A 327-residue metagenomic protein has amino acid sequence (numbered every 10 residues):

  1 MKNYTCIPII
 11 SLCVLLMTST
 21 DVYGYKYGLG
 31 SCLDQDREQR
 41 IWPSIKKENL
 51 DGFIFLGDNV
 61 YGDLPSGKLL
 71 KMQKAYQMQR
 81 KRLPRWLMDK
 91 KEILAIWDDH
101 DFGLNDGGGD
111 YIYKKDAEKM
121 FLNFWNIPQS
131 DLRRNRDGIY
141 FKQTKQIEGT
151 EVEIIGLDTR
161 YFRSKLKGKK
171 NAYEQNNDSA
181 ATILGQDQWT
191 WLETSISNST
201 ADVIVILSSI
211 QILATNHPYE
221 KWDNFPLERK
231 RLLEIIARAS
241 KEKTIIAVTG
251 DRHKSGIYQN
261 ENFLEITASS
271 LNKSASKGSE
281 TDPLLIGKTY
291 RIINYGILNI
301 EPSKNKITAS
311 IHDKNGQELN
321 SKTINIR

Functional and structural regions predicted by a protein language model:
M1-I9: Bacterial N-terminal signal peptides that target proteins for export
I9-I10, G108: Extended rod-forming repeat segments used as scaffolds/tethers
S11-L12, V22: Cleavable N-terminal signal peptides
M17-S19: N-terminal signal peptide c-region/cleavage motif recognized by signal peptidases
Y23-R327: Long, structured stretches of catalytic cores involved in phosphate-ester chemistry, encompassing
